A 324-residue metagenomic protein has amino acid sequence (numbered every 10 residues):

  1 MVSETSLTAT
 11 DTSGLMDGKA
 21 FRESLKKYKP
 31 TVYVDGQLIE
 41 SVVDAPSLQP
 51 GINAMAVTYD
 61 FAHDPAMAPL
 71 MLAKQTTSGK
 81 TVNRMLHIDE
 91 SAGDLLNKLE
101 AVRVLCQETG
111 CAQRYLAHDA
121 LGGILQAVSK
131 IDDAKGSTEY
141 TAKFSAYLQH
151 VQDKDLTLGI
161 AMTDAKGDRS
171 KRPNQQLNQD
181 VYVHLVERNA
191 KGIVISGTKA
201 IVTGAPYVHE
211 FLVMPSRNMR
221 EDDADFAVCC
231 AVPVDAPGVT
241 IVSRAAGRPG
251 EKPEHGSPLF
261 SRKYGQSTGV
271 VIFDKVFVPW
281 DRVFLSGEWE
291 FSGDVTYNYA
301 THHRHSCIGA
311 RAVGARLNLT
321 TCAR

Functional and structural regions predicted by a protein language model:
S3-V57: N-terminal-proximal low-complexity accessory segments that begin disordered and transition into the first
P30, L156-L158, K191, H209-F211 (+3 more regions): Structural beta-strand/beta-sheet cores of well-ordered domains, especially the beta-sheet scaffolds that support
G36, I195-G197, F273: Buried hydrophobic positions in well-ordered alpha/beta secondary-structure cores of metabolic enzymes
V43, P50, A146, P206 (+3 more regions): Generic recognition of stable, solvent-exposed alpha-helical segments in well-folded globular domains
D60-L158, E210: Internal helix-loop-helix
L125-V194, T198-A205, E221-D223: Glycine-rich, mobile lid/loop segments that gate access to catalytic sites or pores
T198, V202-P253: A short core secondary-structure module
E254-R324: Glycine-rich beta->alpha junctions and the first turn(s) of the following alpha-helix
